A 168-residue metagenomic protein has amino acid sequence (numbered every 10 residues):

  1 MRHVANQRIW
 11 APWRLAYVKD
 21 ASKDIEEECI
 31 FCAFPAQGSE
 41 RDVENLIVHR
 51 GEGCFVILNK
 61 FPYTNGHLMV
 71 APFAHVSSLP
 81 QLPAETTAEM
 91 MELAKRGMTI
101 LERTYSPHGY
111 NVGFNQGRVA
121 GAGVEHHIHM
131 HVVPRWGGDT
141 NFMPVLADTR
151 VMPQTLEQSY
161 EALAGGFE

Functional and structural regions predicted by a protein language model:
M1-E168: HIT superfamily nucleotide-processing domains
